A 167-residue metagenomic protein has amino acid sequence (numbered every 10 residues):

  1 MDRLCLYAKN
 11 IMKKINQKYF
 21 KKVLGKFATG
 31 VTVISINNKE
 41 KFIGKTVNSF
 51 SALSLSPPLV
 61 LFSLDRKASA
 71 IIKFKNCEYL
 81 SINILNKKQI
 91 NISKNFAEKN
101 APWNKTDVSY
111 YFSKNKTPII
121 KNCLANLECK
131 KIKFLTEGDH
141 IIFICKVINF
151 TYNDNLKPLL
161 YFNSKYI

Functional and structural regions predicted by a protein language model:
C5-I167: Basic, polyanion-binding surface patches
